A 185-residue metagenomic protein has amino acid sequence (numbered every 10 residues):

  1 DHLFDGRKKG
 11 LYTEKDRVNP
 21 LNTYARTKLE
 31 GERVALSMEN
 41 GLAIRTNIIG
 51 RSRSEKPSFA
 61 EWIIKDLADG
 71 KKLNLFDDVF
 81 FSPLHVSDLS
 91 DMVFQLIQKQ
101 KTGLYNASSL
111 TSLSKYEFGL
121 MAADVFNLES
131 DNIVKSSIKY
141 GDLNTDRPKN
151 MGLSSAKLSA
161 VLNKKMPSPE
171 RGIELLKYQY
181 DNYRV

Functional and structural regions predicted by a protein language model:
L3-I44, R51: Catalytic helix-loop patch of NAD(P)-dependent Rossmann-fold dehydrogenases
Y12, P20-Y24, K72-N74, D78-T102: Internal catalytic-core helix/loop-beta-alpha segment that presents or stabilizes conserved functional determinants
A25, A43, P83, S112 (+3 more regions): Short aromatic/basic micro-patch
R33-F81, D88: NAD(P)-dependent short-chain dehydrogenase/reductase
R53-S54, V79-D88, A107-V125, P167 (+1 more regions): Substrate-binding strand-loop-helix patch in Rossmann-like NAD(P)-dependent oxidoreductase/epimerase domains
M92, K99-N144, K149-N150, R184-V185: Mid/C-terminal beta-alpha module of Rossmann-like enzyme folds, strongest in SDR-family dehydrogenases/epimerases
P169-V185: Amphipathic terminal alpha-helices
